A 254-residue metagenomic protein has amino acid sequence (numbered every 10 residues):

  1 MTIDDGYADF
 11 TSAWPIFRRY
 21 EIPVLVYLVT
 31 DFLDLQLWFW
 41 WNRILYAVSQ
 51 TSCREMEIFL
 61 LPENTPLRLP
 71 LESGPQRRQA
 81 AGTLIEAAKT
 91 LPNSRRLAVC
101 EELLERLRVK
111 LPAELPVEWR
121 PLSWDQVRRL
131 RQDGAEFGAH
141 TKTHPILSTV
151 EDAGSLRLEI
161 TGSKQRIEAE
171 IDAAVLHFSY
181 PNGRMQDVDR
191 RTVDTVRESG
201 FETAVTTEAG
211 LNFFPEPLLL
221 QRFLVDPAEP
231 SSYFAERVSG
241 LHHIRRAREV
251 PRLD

Functional and structural regions predicted by a protein language model:
M1-T2, D9, F39-T51, M56 (+4 more regions): C-terminal active-site subregion of NodB/CE4 polysaccharide deacetylases
G6-Y7, P15-Y27, T83-A113, E136-A139 (+2 more regions): CE4/NodB-like, metal-dependent polysaccharide N-deacetylase domain that modifies extracellular/periplasmic N-acetylated
S12-I16, Q126, R191-T195: A short acidic, amphipathic alpha-helical/loop segment
T30-L35, A209-G210: Short beta-alpha junction loops
F32-D34, P145, R184: Feature marks short, surface-exposed loop/turn motifs that line or immediately flank catalytic pockets and channel
Q36-E136: Extended, charge-rich helix/loop segments that form flexible, surface "patches" used to engage negatively charged
